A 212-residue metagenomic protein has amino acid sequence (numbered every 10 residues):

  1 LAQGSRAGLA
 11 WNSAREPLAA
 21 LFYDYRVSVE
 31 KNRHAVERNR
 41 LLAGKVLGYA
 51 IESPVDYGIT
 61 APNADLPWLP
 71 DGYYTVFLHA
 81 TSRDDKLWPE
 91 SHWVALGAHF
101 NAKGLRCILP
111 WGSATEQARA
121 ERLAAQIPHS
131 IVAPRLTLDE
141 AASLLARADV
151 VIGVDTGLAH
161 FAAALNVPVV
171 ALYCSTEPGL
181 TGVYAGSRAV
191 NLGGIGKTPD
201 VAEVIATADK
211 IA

Functional and structural regions predicted by a protein language model:
L1-A212: Catalytic machinery of carbohydrate-active enzymes, primarily nucleotide-sugar-dependent glycosyltransferases
